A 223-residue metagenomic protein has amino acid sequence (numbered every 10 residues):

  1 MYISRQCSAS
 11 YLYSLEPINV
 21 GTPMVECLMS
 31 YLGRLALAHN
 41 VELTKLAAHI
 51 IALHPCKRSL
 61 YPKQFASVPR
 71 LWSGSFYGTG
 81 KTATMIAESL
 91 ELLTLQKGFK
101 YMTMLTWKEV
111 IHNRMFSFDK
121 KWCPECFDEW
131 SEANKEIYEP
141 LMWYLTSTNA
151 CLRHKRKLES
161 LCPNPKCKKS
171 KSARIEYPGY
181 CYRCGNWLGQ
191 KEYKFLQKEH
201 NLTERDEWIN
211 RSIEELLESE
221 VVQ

Functional and structural regions predicted by a protein language model:
M1-A133, I137, M142, N201 (+1 more regions): A structured, charge-rich N-terminal accessory region that forms the first stable segment of a protein and links
L60-Q64, C151, G179: Short alpha-helix boundary/capping motifs
L105-R114, K135-L141, S147-R153, N164-R174: Short, intrinsically disordered, charge-biased short linear motifs at domain edges
K120-C123, L145-T148, E159, P178: Residues immediately within or flanking Cys/His clusters that coordinate Zn2+ in small zinc-binding modules
L152, R156-Q223: Domain-exit/linker segments immediately C-terminal to small folded modules
